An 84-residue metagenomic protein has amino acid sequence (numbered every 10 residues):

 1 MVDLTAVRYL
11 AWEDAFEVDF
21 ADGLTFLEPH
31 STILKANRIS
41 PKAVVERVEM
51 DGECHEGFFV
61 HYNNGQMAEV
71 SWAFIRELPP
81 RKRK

Functional and structural regions predicted by a protein language model:
M1-K84: Motif-centric detector for short Cys/His coordination patterns
